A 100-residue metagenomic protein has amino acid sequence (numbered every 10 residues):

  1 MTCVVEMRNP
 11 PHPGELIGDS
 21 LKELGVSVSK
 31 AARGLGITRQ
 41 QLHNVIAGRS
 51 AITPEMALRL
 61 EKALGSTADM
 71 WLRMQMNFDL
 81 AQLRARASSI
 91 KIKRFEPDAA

Functional and structural regions predicted by a protein language model:
T2-V26, R73: A short, Lys/Arg-rich alpha-helix, primarily the initiator
P13, T67-A68: Hydrophobic side chains within well-formed alpha-helices
E23, G34, A63: Residues within the alpha-helical elements of helix-turn-helix
V26-N44: Short alpha-helical DNA-recognition segment
T38, R49, L64, Q75-F78: The DNA-recognition helices of helix-turn-helix-type DNA-binding domains
R49-K62: Short, basic-rich loop-to-helix N-cap that marks the start of a DNA-contacting helix
M70-A100: Short, charged recognition helix plus adjacent turn of helix-turn-helix-like nucleic-acid-binding domains
